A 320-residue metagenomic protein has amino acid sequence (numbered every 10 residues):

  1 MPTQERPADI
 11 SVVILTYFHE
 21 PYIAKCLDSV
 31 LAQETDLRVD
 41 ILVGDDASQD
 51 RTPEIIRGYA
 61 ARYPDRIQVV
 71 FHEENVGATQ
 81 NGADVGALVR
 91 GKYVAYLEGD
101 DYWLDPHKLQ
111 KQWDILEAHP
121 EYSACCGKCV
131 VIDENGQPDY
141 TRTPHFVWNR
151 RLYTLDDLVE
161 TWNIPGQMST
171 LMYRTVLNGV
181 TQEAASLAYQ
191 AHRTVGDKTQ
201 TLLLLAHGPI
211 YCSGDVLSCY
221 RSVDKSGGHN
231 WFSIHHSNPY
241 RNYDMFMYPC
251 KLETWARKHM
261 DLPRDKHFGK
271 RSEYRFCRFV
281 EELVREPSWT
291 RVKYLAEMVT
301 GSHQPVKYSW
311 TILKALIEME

Functional and structural regions predicted by a protein language model:
A8-S11, D40, T199: Cell-envelope/extracellular polymer assembly enzymes that use nucleotide-activated donors
D28-R38: Short, acidic, metal-binding catalytic loop of nucleotide-sugar glycosyltransferases
D45-E54, E74, E98: A conserved acidic beta->alpha catalytic loop
H72-V89, K111: Glycine-rich, basic loop-to-helix element that forms the pyrophosphate-binding segment of sugar-nucleotide handling
A87, G127, H145-I234: Conserved nucleotide-sugar donor-binding catalytic segment
V94: Short aromatic/hydrophobic "clamp" motif used to bind/position activated sugar donors
H107-T141: Conserved donor NDP-sugar-binding/catalytic core segment of glycosyltransferases
H192-G196, V216-D224, N230-P263, W289-M298: Catalytic core of nucleotide-sugar-dependent glycosyltransferases
